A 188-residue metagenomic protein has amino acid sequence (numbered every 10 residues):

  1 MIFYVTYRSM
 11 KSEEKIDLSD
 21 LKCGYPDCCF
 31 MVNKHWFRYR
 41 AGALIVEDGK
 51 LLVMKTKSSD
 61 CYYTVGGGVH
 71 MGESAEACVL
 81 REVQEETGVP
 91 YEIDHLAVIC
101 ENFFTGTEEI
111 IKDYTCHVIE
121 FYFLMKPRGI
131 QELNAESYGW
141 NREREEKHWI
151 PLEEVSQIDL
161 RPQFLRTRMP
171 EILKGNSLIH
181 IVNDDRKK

Functional and structural regions predicted by a protein language model:
V5, K11, D60-Y62, Y138-K188: Nudix hydrolase/Nudix homology domain
K11-G42, D113: Acidic, metal-coordinating catalytic segment for phosphate/diphosphate chemistry, firing primarily on the Nudix
H35-F37, I111-I119, G139-R144: A generic structural micro-feature
R38, V46, T64, Y91 (+1 more regions): Short connector loops at helix/strand junctions that flank enzyme active sites, especially segments positioning acidic
V46-L51, S59-D60, H70, I99-T105 (+1 more regions): Short, charged/polar surface micro-motifs in flexible loops or helix N-caps
E47-V89: Conserved Nudix-box catalytic region and its N-terminal flanking loop in Nudix hydrolases and closely related
P90-I99: A short coil-to-beta-strand element that immediately follows conserved catalytic motifs
F104-N134, R168: Active-site-adjacent beta-strand/loop module that shapes the phosphate/pyrophosphate-binding cleft
